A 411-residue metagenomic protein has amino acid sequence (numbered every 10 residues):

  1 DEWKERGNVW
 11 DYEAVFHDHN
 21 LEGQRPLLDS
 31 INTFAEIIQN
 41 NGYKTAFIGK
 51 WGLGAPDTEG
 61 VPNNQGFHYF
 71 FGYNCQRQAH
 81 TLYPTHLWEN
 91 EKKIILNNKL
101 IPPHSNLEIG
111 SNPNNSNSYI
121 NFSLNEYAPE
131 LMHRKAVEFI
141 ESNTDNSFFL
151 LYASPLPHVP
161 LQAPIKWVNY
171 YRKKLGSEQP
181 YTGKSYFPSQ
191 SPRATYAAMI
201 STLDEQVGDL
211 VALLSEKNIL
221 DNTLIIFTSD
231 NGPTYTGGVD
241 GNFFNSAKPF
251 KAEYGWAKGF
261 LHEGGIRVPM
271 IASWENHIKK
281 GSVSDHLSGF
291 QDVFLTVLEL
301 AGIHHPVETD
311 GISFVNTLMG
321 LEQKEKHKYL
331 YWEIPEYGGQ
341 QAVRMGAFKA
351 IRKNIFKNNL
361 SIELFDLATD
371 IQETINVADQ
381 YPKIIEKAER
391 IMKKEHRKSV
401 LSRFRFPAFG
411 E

Functional and structural regions predicted by a protein language model:
D1-E363, I371-K398, S402-E411: Formylglycine-dependent sulfatase
